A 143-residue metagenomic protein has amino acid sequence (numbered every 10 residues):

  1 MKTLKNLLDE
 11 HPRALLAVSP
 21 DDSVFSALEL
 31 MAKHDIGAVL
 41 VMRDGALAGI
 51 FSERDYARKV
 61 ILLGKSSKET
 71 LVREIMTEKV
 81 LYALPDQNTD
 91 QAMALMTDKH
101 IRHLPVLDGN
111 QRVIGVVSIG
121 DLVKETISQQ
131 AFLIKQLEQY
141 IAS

Functional and structural regions predicted by a protein language model:
M1-R13, S52-Y82, Q87-T97, I119-S143: Tandem CBS (Bateman) regulatory domains
D9-V39, A46-L47, F51-K59, L63: N-terminal first-folded block
A17-D35, M42, Y82-H100, L107: The conserved cystathionine-beta-synthase
V18, V24, V39-V41, V60 (+5 more regions): Extended aliphatic helical segments
D22-F25, G45, E74-I75, N110 (+2 more regions): Residue-level signal for alpha-helical context at structural boundaries
M31-H34, V39-D55, M96, L104-G120: A glycine-centered beta-loop-beta connector
E78-K79, R102-V113, Y140-S143: Short flexible/disordered coil segments
